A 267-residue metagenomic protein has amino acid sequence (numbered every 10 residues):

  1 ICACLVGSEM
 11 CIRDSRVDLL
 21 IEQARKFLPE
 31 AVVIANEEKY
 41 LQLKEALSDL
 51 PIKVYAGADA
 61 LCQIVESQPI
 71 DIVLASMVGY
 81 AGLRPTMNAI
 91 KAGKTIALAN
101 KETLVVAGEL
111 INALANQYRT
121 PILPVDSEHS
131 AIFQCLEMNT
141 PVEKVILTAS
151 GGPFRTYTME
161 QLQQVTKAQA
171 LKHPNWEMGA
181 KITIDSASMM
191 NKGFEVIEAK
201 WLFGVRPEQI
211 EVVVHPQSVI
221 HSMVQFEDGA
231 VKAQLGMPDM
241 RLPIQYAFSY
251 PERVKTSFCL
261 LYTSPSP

Functional and structural regions predicted by a protein language model:
I1-G7, I12, Y262-P267: Single conserved hydrophobic/aromatic residue that forms the stacking wall/gate of nucleotide- or nucleobase-binding
V6-Y80: N-terminal glycine-/serine-/threonine-rich beta1-alpha1-beta2 phosphate-ribose binding loop of Rossmann-like
L19, Y80-T86, L98, V105-G108: Short glycine/serine/threonine-rich phosphate/pyrophosphate-binding segments that cradle anionic phosphate groups
A24, V73, G93, I132 (+1 more regions): Residue-level signal for inorganic ion chemistry
K101-R119: Rossmann-fold NAD(P)-binding glycine/threonine-rich loop
E137-M190: Conserved anion/nucleotide-ligand pocket segment
T183-P238: Substrate-binding/catalytic subdomain of NAD(P)-dependent oxidoreductase enzymes
M237-S264: ATP-dependent carboxylate/acyl-activation modules
